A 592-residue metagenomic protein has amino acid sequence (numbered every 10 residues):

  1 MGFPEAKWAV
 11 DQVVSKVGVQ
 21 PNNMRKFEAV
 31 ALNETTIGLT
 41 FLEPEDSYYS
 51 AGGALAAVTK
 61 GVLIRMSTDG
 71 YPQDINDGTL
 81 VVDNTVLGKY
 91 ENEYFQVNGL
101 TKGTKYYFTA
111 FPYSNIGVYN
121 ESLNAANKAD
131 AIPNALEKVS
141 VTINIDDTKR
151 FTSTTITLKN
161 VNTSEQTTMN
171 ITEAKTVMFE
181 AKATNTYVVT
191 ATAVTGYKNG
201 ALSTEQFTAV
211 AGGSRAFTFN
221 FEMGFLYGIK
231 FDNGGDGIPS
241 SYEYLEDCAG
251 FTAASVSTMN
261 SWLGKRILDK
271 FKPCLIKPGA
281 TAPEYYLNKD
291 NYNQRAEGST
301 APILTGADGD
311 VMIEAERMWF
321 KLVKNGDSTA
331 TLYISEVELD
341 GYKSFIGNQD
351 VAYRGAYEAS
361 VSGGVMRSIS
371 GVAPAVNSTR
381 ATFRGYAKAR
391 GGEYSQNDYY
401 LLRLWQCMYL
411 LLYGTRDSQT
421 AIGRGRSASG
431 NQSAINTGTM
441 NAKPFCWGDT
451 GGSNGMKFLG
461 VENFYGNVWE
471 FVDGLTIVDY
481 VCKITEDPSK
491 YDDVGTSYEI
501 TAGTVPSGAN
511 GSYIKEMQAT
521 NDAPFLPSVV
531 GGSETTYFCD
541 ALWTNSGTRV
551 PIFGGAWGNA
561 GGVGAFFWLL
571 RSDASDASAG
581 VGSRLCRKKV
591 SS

Functional and structural regions predicted by a protein language model:
M1-P21, Y113, D130-L136, T218-M223: Short, low-complexity N-terminal tether/leader segments at secretion or assembly junctions of large, surface-exposed
V13-V58, K102, V118-L136: Pro/Thr/Ser/Gly-rich low-complexity, intrinsically disordered linker/stalk tracts
D46-N84: Extracellular low-complexity, O-glycosylation-prone stalks/linkers
V97-Y119: Beta-strand-rich modules
N115-E121, F179-F207: Surface-exposed interfaces of beta-sheet-rich extracellular modules
A126-L136, V194-M223: Structured interaction patches on ligand/partner-binding surfaces of diverse proteins
Y227, R403, R424-M440, F464-I477 (+1 more regions): C-terminal, surface-exposed recognition/capping segments
P302, G306-G309, V337-F464, V468: Short aromatic-cysteine micro-motif
